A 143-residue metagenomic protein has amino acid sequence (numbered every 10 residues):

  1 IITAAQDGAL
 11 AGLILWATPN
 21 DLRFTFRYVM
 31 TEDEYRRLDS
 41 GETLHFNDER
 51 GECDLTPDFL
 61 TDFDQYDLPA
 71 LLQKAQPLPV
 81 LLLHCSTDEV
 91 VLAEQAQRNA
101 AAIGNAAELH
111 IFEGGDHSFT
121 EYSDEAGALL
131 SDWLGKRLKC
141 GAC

Functional and structural regions predicted by a protein language model:
I1-E34: Primarily recognizes the serine-hydrolase "nucleophile elbow" in alpha/beta-hydrolase and SGNH/GDSL folds
V29-E49: A catalytic-pocket lid/entrance helix-loop region that shapes and gates access to the active site across common
E52-L72: Active-site nucleophile elbow and catalytic-triad environment of alpha/beta-hydrolase enzymes
A75-P77, L81-H84, D88: Short beta-strand/loop motif that positions the catalytic acidic residue of the alpha/beta-hydrolase fold
E89-Q95: Conserved alpha/beta-hydrolase "acid-adjacent" motif
A101-S118: Catalytic histidine neighborhood in serine/cysteine hydrolases with alpha/beta-hydrolase-type architecture
G115-G127: Catalytic histidine-centered segment of alpha/beta-hydrolase-like enzymes
K136-C143: Alpha/beta-hydrolase-fold serine-hydrolase catalytic core, especially in secreted/extracellular enzymes
